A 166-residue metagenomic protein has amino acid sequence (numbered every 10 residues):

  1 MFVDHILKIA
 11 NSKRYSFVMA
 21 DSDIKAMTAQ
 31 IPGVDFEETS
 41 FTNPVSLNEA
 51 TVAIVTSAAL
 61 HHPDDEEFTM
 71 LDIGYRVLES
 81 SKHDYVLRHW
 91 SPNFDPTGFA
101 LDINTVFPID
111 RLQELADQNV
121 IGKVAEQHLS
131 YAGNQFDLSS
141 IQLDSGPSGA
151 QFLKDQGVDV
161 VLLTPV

Functional and structural regions predicted by a protein language model:
M1-V166: An N-terminal assembly and electron-transfer interface module characteristic of large anaerobic redox and radical
